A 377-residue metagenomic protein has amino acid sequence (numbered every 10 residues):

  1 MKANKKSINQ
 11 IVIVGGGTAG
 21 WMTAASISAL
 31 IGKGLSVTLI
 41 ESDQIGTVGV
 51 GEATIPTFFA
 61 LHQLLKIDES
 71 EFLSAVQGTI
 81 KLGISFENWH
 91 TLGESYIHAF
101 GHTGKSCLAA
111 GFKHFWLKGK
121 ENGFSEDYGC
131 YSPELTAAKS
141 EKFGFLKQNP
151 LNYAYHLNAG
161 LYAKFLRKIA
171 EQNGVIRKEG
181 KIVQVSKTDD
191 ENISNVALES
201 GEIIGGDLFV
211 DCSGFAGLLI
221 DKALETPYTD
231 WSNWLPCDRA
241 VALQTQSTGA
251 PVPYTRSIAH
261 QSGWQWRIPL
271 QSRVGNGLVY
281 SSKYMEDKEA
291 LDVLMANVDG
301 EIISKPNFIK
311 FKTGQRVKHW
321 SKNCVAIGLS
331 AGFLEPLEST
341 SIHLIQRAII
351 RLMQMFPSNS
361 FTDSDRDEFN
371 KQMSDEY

Functional and structural regions predicted by a protein language model:
N9-L35: N-terminal Rossmann-like FAD-binding beta1-loop-alpha1 element of flavoenzymes
S28-V50: Glycine-rich FAD pyrophosphate-binding loop
G46, V50-T136: Dinucleotide-binding Rossmann-like beta1-alpha1 core, especially the glycine-rich loop that anchors the ADP
I80-L117, P253-L291, M295-V298: Extended catalytic-interface subdomain
Y96-Q184: Conserved N-terminal helical subregion
L146-A290, I349: Predominantly flavin-linked oxidoreductase catalytic cores and closely associated redox partners
H260-K312, S330-L344, M355-T362: Conserved FAD/dinucleotide-binding core of flavoprotein oxidoreductases
M353-Y377: Active-site-proximal substrate-binding core of FAD-dependent oxidoreductases
